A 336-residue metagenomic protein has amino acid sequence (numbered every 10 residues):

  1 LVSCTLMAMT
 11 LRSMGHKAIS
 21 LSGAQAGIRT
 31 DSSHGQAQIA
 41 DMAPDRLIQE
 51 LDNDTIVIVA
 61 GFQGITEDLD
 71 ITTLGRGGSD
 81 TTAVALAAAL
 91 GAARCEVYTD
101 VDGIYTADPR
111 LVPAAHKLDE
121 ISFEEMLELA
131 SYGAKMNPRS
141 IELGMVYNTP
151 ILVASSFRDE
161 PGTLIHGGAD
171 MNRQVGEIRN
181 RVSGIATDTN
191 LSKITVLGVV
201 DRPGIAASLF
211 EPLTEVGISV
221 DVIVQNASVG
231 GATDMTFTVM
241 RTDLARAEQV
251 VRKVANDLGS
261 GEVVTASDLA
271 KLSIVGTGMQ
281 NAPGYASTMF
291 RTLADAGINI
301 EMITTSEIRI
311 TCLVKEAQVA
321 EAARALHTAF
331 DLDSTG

Functional and structural regions predicted by a protein language model:
L1-I141, T238, V314-K315, F330 (+1 more regions): Nucleotide/pyrophosphate-binding catalytic subdomain
T5-R12, I48, V84-A88, E124-L127 (+6 more regions): Predominant activation on well-ordered alpha-helical scaffold segments within soluble catalytic domains
A18-I19, C95, I151, V220 (+1 more regions): Hydrophobic anchor at the start of a short beta-strand that flanks the dinucleotide cofactor-binding loop
Q25-G27, D102-I104, D159, S228 (+1 more regions): Positions that flank functional sites
R94-E96, K117, T149-V153, R158-D159 (+2 more regions): Internal nucleotide-binding/catalytic subdomain
G133-P138, L143-T163: Conserved glycine-bearing catalytic or ligand-binding loops at nucleotide- and phosphate-handling centers of large
G162-G336: A conserved regulatory-domain signal marking ACT and ACT-like small-molecule sensing domains and adjacent regulatory
